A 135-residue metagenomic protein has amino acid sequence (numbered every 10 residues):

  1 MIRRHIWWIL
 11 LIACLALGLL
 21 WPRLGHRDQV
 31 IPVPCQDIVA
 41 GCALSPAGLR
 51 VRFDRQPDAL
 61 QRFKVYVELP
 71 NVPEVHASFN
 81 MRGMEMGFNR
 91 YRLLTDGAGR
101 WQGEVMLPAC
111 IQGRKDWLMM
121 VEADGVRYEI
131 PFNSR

Functional and structural regions predicted by a protein language model:
R4-R23: Hydrophobic membrane-insertion alpha-helices, especially the h-region of bacterial N-terminal signal peptides
G18-L20, E129-S134: Glycine/proline-rich low-complexity segments that form flexible loops, beta-turns, and polyproline
L19-Q61: Transition segment at domain starts
P46-D96: Extracytoplasmic/periplasmic/luminal assembly and interaction segments in envelope/secretory/respiratory proteins
L49, N89-Y91, W101, V126-I130: Short beta-strand segments
V72, A98, Q112-D116: Extracellular Ig-like/FN3 beta-sandwich strand-entry sites
G97-M106: Aromatic sugar-binding surface patches on proteins that engage polysaccharides or sugar-phosphate polymers
A109-F132: Short, exposed beta-strand-loop hairpins at the edges of beta-sheets in extracellular/periplasmic proteins
